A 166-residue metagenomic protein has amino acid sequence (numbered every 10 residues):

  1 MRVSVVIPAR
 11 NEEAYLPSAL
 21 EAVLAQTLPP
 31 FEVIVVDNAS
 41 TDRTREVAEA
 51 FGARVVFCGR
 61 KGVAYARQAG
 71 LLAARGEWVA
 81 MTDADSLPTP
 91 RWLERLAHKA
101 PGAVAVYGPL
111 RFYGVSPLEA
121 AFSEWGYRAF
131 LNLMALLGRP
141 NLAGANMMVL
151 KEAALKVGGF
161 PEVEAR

Functional and structural regions predicted by a protein language model:
R2-S4, E32: Cell-envelope/extracellular polymer assembly enzymes that use nucleotide-activated donors
N11-A25: Short, well-formed alpha-helical segments that are part of the catalytic scaffolds of diverse glycosyltransferases
A14-S18, D42-F51, L87, R91: Acidic helix N-cap motif at the loop->helix transition within catalytic regions of sugar-transfer enzymes
A22, P29, D37-R45, S86: A conserved acidic beta->alpha catalytic loop
F31-I34, R45-R75: Conserved donor nucleotide-binding strand/loop of the catalytic core
V79: Short aromatic/hydrophobic "clamp" motif used to bind/position activated sugar donors
R91-L118: Conserved donor NDP-sugar-binding/catalytic core segment of glycosyltransferases
F112-P117, F130-V149: A recurrent flexible, glycine/aromatic-enriched loop bordering the glycosyltransferase active site that acts as
